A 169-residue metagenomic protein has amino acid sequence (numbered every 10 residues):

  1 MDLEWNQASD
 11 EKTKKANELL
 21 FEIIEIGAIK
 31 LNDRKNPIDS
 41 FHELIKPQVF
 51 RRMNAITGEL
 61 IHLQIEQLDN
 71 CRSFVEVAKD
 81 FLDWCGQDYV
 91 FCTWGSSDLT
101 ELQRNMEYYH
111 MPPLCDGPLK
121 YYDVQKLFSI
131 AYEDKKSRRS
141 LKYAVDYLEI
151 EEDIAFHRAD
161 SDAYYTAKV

Functional and structural regions predicted by a protein language model:
M1-L3, E66, K135: Short intrinsically disordered, low-complexity coil segments enriched in acidic
L3-K14: Short acidic, Gly/Ser-rich segments with clustered Asp/Glu that frequently serve as metal-coordination loops in enzyme
D10-K12, N70, M106, A131: Short, function-defining helix-loop hinge/capping sites that tune catalysis or transport
L19-I26, K30-I61, D83-V169: Metal-dependent phosphoesterase core characteristic of DEDDh/y 3'-5' exonuclease domains
I56-V77: Metal-dependent phosphoesterase signature
A78-L82: Short hydrophobic/charged patches on amphipathic alpha-helices used for structural packing and interfaces
